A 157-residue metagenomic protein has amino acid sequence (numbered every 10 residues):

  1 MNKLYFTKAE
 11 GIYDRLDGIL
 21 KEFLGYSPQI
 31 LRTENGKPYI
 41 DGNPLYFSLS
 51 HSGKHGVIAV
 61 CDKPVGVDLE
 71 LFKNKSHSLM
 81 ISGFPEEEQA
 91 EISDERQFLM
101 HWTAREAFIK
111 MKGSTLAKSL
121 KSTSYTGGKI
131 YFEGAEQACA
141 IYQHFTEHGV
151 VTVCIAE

Functional and structural regions predicted by a protein language model:
M1-E157: Core catalytic alpha/beta fold that binds nucleotide/phospho-ligands
